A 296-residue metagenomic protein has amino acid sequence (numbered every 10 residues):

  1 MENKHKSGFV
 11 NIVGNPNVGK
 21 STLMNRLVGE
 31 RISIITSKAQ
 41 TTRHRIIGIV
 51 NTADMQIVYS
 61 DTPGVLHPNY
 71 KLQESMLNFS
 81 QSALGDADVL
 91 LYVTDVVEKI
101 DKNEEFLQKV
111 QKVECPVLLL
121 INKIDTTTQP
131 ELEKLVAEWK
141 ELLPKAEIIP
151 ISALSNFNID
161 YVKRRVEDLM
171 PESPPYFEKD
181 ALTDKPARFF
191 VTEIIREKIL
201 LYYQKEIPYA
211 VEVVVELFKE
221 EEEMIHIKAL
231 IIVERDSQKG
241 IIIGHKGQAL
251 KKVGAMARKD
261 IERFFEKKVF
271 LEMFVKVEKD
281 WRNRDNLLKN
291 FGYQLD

Functional and structural regions predicted by a protein language model:
M1-L84: Conserved G1/Walker A P-loop phosphate-binding module
G19, N158, A249: Conserved glycine(s) of the Walker
E30, I49-A53, A87-L90, V97 (+9 more regions): Conserved, well-folded catalytic cores of nucleic-acid-processing and energy-transducing macromolecular machines
T42, V65-H67, K99-I100, T127-T128 (+1 more regions): Catalytic P-loop NTPase motifs of RecA-like helicase/translocase cores
D54, N78-A146, K219-E221: Conserved C-terminal guanine-recognition region of P-loop GTPase G domains, centered on the G4
D61, N122, S152: Active-site glycine-centered loops adjacent to acidic/histidine catalytic or metal-binding residues that shape
P116, D125-T183, A187: Canonical P-loop GTPase G-domain recognition
A187-D296: P-loop NTP-binding site
